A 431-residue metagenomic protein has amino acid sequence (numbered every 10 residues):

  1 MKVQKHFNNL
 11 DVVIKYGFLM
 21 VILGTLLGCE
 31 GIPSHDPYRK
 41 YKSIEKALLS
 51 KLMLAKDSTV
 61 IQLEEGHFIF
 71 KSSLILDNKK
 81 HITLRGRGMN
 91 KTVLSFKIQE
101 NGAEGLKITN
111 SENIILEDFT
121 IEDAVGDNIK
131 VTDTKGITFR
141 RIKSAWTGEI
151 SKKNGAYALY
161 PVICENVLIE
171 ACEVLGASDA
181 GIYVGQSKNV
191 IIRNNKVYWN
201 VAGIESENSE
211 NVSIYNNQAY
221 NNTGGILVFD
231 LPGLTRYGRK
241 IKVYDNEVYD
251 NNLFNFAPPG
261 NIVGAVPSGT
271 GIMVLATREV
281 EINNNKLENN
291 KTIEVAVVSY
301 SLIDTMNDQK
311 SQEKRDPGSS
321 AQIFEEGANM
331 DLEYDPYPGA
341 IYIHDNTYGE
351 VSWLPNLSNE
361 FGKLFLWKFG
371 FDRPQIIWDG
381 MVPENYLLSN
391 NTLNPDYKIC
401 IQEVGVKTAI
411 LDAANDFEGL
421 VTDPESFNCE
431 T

Functional and structural regions predicted by a protein language model:
M1-V12, S209: N-terminal secretory signal peptides that target proteins for export/translocation
V13-M20: Sec-dependent signal peptide recognition, specifically the positively charged N-region followed immediately by
L27-G28: C-terminal motif of bacterial Sec signal peptides marking the signal peptidase cleavage site
P33-K46, N78-V125, G148: Right-handed parallel beta-helix/beta-spiral solenoid domain characteristic of secreted/periplasmic
L48-L49, K71-S72, I98-K107, D123-K130 (+9 more regions): Extracellular beta-strand/beta-solenoid scaffold signature
K51-F70, I82-R87: Glycine-rich repeat segments that build the extracellular carbohydrate-interaction surface of secreted and virion
E64, H81, R85-N90, E112-D123 (+8 more regions): Right-handed parallel beta-helix
L302-T431: Acidic, glycine- and Ser/Thr-rich low-complexity intrinsically disordered tracts in extracellular/secreted proteins
